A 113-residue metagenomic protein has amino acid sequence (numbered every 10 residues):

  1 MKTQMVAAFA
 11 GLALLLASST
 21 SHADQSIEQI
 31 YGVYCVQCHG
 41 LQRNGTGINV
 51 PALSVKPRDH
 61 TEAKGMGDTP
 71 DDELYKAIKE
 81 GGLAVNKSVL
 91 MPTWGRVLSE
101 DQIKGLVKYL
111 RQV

Functional and structural regions predicted by a protein language model:
M1-F9: Bacterial N-terminal signal peptides that target proteins for export
L12, V33, E80, Y109-Q112: Residues within well-ordered alpha-helical secondary structure of globular protein domains
L14-I30: Electrostatic cytochrome c docking/interface patches
Q25-V36, T69, E73-K76, V97-E100: Sequence context surrounding c-type heme c attachment/ligation sites in exported
Y31-Q42, L106, L110: The canonical Cys-X-X-Cys-His
C38-N44, T61, R96, Q112-V113: Detector for the c-type heme attachment site
Q42-E73: Gly/Gly-Pro-rich "capping" loops immediately C-terminal to redox-active cysteine motifs in periplasmic/lumenal
S54-D59, A77-L110: Axial heme c-ligation environment in periplasmic c-type cytochrome domains
